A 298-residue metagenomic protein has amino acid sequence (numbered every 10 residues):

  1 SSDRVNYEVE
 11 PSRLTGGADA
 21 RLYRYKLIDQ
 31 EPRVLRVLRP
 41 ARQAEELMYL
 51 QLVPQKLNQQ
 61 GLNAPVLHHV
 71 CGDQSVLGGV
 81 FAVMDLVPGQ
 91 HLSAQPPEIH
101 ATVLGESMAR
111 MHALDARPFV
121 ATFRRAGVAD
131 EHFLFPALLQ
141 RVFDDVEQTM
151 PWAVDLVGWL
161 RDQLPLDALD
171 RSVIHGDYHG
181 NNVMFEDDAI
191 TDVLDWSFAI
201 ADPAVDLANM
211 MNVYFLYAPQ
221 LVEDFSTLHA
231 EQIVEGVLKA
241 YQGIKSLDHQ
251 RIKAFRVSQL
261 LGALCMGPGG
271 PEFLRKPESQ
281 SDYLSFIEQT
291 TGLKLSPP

Functional and structural regions predicted by a protein language model:
V5-K26: ATP-binding glycine-rich phosphate-binding loop
Y23-E46: ATP-binding glycine-rich loop module of kinase domains
V53-N63, L114: Structural motif at the C-terminus of the N-lobe alphaC helix and the adjacent alphaC-beta4 loop of the Hanks-type
P65, H69-V76, Q90-P151, L169-R171 (+1 more regions): A cross-family kinase active-site recognition segment
L77-G89: Conserved short submotifs of the Hanks-type protein kinase catalytic core that shape the nucleotide-binding pocket
V173-H175, G180: Catalytic-loop of the protein kinase fold
M184-L207: Catalytic activation segment of kinase domains across protein kinase-like and atypical kinase folds
L207-K245, Q259-K276: Active-site activation/catalytic loop segments of kinase-like enzymes and analogous catalytic loops in related
